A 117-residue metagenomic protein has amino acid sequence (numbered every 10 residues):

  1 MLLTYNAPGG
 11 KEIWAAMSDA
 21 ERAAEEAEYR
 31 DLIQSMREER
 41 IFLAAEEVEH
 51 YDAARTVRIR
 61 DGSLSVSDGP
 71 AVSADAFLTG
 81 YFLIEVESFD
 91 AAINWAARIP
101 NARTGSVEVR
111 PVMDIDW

Functional and structural regions predicted by a protein language model:
M1-W117: Conserved, structured core segments of small domains
